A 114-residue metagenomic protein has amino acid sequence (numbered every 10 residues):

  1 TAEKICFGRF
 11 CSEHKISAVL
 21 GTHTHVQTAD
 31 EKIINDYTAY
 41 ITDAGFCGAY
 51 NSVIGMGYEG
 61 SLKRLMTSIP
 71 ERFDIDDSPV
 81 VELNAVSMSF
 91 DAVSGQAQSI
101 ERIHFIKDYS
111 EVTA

Functional and structural regions predicted by a protein language model:
A2-I75: Conserved beta-sheet core of the metallophosphoesterase superfamily
G60-A114: A short C-terminal boundary segment appended to hydrolase-like catalytic domains
